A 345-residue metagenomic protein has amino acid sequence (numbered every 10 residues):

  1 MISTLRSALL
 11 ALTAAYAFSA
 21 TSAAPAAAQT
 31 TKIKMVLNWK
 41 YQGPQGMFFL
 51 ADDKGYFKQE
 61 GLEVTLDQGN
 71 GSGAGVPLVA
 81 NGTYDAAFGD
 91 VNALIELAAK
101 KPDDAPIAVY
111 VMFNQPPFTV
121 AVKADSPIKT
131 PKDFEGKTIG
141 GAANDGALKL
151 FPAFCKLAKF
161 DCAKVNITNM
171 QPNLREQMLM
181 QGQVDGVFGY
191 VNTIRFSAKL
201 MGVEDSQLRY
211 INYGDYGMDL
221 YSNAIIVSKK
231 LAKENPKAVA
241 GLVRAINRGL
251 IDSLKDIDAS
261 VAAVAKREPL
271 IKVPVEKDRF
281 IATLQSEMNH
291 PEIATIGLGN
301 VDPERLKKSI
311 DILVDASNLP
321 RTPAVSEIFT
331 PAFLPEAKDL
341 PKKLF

Functional and structural regions predicted by a protein language model:
M1-A11, A20: Bacterial N-terminal signal peptides that target proteins for export
A15-P25: C-terminal segment of classical bacterial N-terminal signal peptides
A28-Q181, D185-N192, I211-Y213, M218-D219: Short, glycine-/small- and polar/acidic-enriched structural segments that line small-molecule recognition paths
M35, L66, N70, V109 (+13 more regions): A residue-level marker of the well-folded mature domains of exported/periplasmic proteins
G55, P77, N81, I95 (+11 more regions): Solvent-exposed, polar/charged alpha-helical surfaces in well-ordered, non-transmembrane soluble domains, broadly
M112-V122, E204-L231, V243, A282-M288: Periplasmic-binding protein-like
K233-A316: Secondary-structure end/capping motifs
E304-F345: Conserved C-terminal helix/tail region of periplasmic/extracytoplasmic solute-binding proteins
